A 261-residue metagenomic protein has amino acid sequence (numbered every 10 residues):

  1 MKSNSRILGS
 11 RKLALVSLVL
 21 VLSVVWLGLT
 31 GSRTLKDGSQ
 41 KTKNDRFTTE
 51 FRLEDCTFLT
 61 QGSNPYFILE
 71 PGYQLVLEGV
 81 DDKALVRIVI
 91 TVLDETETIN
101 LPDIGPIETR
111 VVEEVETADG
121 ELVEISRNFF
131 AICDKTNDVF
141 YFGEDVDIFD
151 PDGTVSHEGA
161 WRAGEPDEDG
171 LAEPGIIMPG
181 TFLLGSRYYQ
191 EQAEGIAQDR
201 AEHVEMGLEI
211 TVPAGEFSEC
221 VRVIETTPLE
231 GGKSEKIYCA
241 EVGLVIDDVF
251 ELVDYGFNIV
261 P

Functional and structural regions predicted by a protein language model:
M1-S10: N-terminal secretory signal peptides that target proteins for export/translocation
I7, K36-D37: Intrinsically disordered, low-complexity Ser/Thr- and Pro-rich stretches
R11-V16: Short, hydrophobic alpha-helical membrane anchors of single-pass surface/secreted proteins
S17-W26: Bacterial N-terminal signal peptides
L29-R33: N-terminal Sec signal peptide cleavage junction
G38-P261: Conserved functional acidic sites
